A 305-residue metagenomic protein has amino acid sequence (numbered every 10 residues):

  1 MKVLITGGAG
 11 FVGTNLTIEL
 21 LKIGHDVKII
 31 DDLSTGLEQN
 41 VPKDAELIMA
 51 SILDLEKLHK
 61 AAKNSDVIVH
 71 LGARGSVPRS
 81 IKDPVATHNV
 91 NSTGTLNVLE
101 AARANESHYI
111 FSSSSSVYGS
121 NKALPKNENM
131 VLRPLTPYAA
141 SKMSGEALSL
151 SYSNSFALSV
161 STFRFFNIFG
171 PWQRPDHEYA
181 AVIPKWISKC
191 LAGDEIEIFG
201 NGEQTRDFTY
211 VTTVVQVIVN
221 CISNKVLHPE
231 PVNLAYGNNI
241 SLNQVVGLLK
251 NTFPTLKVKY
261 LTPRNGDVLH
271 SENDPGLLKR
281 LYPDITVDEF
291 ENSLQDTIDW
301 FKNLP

Functional and structural regions predicted by a protein language model:
M1-F166, T297-W300: N-terminal Rossmann-like NAD(P)+-binding domain of SDR-like oxidoreductases, especially those catalyzing
G13, S141, Y179, L242 (+1 more regions): Hydrophobic (often cysteine-bearing) scaffold residues that line and stabilize catalytic clefts of nucleotide/cofactor
T35, P171, Y236: Short, conserved catalytic or interaction motifs in soluble domains
E38-Q39, P78, A123, I187-S188 (+3 more regions): Short secondary-structure boundary/capping segments
E56-H59, P78, V85, L96 (+8 more regions): Residues in well-ordered alpha-helical elements
V98, S149, W186, L278-K279: Structural element of the ATP-grasp superfamily
A123, L150-R206, V211-N220, G247-T252: NAD(P)-dependent short-chain dehydrogenase/reductase
L191-P305: C-terminal substrate-binding subdomain of Rossmann-fold SDR/epimerase-dehydratase oxidoreductases
